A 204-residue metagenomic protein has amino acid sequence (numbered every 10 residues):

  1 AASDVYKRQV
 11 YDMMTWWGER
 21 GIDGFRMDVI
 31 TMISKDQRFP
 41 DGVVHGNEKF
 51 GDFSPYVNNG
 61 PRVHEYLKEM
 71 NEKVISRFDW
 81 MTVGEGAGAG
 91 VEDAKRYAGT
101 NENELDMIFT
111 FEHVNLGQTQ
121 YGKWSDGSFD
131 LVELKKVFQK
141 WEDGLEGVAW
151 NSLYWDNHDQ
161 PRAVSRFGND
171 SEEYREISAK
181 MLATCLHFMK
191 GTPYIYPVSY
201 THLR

Functional and structural regions predicted by a protein language model:
A1-R204: Active-site and adjacent substrate-binding regions of carbohydrate-active enzymes
